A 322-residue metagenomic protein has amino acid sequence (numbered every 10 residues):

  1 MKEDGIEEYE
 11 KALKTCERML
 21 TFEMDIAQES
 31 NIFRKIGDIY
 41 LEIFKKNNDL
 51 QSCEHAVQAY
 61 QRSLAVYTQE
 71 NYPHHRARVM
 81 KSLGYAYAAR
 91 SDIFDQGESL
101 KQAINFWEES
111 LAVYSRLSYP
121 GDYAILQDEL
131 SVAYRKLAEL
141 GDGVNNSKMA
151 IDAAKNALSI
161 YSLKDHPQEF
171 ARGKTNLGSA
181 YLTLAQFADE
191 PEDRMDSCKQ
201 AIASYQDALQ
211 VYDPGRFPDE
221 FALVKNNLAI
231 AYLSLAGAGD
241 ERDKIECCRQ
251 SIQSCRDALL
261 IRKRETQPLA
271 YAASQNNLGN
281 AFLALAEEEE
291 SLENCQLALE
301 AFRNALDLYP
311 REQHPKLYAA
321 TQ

Functional and structural regions predicted by a protein language model:
M1, Q28-K45, H74-D92, G121-E139 (+4 more regions): Conserved alpha-helical positions within TPR/SEL1-like repeat arrays
M1-E10, L41-E54, A88-Q102, R135-M149 (+4 more regions): Short coil/turn connectors between adjacent alpha-helices in alpha-solenoid helical repeat scaffolds
M1-I39: N-terminal segments that cap or nucleate solenoid repeat domains
L13, L20, I36, I43-F44 (+23 more regions): Heptad-repeat amphipathic alpha-helical coiled-coil interaction surface used for oligomerization/assembly
R18-E29, L64-R76, L111-Y123, L158-F170 (+3 more regions): Flexible helix-coil transition and linker loops at the boundaries of alpha-helical arrays
R76, A103, Y123, Q127 (+12 more regions): Intrinsic low-complexity tandem-repeat regions in disordered proteins
D193, D207, D243-E246, D257 (+1 more regions): Asp/Glu-rich intrinsically disordered low-complexity tracts
